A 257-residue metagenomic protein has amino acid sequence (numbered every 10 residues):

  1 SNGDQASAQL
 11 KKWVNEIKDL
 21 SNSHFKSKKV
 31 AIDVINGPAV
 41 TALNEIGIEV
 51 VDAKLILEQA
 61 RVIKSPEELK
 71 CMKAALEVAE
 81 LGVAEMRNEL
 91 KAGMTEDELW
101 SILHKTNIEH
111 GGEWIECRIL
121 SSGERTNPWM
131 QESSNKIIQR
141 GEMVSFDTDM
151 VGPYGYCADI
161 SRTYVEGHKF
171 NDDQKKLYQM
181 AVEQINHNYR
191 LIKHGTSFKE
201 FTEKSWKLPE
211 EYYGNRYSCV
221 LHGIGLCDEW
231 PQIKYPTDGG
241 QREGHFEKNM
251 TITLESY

Functional and structural regions predicted by a protein language model:
S1-Y257: Active-site neighborhoods and metal-handling regions in enzymes and metal-associated proteins
